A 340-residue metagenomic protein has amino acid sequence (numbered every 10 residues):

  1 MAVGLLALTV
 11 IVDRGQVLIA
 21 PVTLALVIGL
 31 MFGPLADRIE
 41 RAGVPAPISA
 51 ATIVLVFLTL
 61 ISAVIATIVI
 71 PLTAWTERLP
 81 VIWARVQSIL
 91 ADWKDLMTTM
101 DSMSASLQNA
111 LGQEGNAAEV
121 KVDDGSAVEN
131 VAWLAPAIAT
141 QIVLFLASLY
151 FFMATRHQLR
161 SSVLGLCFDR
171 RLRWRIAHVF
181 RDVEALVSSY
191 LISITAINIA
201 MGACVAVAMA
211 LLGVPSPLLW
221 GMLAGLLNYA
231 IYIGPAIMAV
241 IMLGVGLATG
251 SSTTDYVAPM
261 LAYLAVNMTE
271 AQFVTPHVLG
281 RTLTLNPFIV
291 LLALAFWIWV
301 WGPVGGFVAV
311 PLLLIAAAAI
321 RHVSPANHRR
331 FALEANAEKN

Functional and structural regions predicted by a protein language model:
M1-I70, F145, G165, L314-N340: Anchoring transmembrane alpha helix of integral membrane proteins
M1-V10, A203, I233-V240, G246-T254 (+2 more regions): N-terminal hydrophobic signal/anchor transmembrane helix of membrane proteins
A2-A7, I11, T23, A51-V64 (+10 more regions): Generic alpha-helical transmembrane segments of integral inner-membrane proteins, especially permease/transport modules
D13-P21, G29-D37, R41-A42, A46 (+11 more regions): Short helix-terminus and kink motifs of transmembrane alpha helices, predominantly at the cytoplasmic interface
L35-A42, I48, A63-L144, S162: Juxtamembrane membrane-interface segments in integral membrane proteins
D37-R41, A74-E77, V81-S88, D92 (+9 more regions): Short amphipathic alpha-helical coupling elements at transmembrane boundaries
L134-L247, T253-P259: Alpha-helical transmembrane segments and their immediate interhelical loop/hinge regions in multi-pass membrane
Y256-N340: Hydrophobic alpha-helical transmembrane segments of membrane transport and translocation systems, primarily multi-pass
